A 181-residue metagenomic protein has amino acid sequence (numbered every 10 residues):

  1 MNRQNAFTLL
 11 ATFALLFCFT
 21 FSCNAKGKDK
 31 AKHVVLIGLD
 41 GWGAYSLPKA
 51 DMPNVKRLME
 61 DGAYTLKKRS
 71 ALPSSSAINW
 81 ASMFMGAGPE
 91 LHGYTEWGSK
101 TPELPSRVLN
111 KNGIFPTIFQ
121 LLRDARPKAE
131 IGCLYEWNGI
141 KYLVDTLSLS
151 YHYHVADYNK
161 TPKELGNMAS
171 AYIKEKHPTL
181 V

Functional and structural regions predicted by a protein language model:
M1-D29: Bacterial Sec-dependent N-terminal signal peptides
N2-N5, N24, N54, N79 (+4 more regions): Detector for Asparagine
K28-A31, G43-R126: Active-site nucleophile/metal-coordination loop of metallo-enzymes that catalyze phosphate/sulfate and related
G88-L180: His/Asp/Glu-rich, glycine-adjacent segments that coordinate divalent cations and/or stabilize oxyanion chemistry on
